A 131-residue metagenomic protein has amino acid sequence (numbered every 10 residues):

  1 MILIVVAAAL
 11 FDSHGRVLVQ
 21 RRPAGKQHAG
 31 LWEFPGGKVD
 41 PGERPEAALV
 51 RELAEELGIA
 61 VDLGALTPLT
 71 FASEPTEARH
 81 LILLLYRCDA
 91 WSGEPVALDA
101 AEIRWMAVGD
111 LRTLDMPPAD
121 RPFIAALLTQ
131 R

Functional and structural regions predicted by a protein language model:
M1-V17, K38, F71: Conserved N-terminal beta-strand and adjoining loop/helix that marks the start of the Nudix/MutT-like hydrolase domain
I2-I4, A54, G58-S92: Active-site segment of metal-dependent pyrophosphate-handling enzymes, primarily the Nudix hydrolase catalytic core
L10-F11, V19, C88-A90, W105: Conserved hydrophobic "DFG−1" position in protein kinase catalytic cores
R16, S92-V96: Short helix-loop capping/hinge motifs at secondary-structure junctions, enriched in acidic/polar residues
R16-E55: Conserved Nudix-box catalytic region and its N-terminal flanking loop in Nudix hydrolases and closely related
V17, A29, H80-L85, I103: Structural motif
L85-R87, P95-L127: NUDIX/MutT-family hydrolases
